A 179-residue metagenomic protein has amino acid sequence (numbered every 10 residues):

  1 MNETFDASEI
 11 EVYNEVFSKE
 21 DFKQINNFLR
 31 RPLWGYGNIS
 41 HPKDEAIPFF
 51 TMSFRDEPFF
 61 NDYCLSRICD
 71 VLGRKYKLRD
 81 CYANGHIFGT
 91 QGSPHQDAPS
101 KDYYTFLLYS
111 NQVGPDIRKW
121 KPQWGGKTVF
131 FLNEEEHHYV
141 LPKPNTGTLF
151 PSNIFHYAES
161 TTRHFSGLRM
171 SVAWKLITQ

Functional and structural regions predicted by a protein language model:
M1-K75: Non-heme Fe(II)/2-oxoglutarate
L65-Q179: Catalytic core of non-heme Fe(II) oxygenases with the double-stranded beta-helix
